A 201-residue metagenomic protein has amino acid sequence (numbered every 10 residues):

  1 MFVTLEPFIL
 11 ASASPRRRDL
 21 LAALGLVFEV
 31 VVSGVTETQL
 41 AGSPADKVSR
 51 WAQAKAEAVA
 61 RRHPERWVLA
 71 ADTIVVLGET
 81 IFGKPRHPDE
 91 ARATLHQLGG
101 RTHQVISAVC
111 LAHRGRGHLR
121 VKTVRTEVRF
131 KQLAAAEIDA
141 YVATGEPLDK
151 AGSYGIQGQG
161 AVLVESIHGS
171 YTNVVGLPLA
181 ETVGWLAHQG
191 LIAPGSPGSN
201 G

Functional and structural regions predicted by a protein language model:
F2-I9, V30, G42-G201: Anionic-ligand binding patches
F2-L26: N-terminal beta1-alpha1 ligand-phosphate binding loop
P15, V35, R116: Short, glycine/serine-rich, charged loops/turns that create anion-binding and catalytic segments at active sites
D19-A23, L40-A41, R61-R62: Short loop/helix-cap segments at secondary-structure boundaries that form the rim of catalytic
E29-E37: A short beta-strand-loop structural module common to alpha/beta enzyme folds
